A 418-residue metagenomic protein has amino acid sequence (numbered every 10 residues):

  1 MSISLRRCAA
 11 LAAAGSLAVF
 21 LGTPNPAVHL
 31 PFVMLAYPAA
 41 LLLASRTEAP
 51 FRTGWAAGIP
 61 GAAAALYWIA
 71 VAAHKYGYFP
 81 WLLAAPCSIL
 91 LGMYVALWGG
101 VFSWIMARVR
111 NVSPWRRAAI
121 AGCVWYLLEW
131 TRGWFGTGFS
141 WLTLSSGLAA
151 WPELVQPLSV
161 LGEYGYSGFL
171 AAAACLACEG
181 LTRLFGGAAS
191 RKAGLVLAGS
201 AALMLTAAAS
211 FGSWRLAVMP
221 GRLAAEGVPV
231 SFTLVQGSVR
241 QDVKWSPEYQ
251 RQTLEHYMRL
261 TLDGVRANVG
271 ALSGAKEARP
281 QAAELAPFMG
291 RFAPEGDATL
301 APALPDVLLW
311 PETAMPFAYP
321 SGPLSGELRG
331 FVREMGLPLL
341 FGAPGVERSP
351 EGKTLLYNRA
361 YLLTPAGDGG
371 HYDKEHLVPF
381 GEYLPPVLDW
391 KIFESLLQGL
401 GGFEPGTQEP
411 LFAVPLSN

Functional and structural regions predicted by a protein language model:
M1-S2, A286: Short, intrinsically disordered terminal tails adjacent to the first/last structured region
S2-P220, S246-P247, E255, G274: Membrane-embedded alpha-helical bundles of multi-pass enzymes that act on lipidic or dolichyl-linked glycan substrates
W214-N418: Soluble catalytic domains of enzymes that build or remodel membrane lipids, polysaccharides, and related
